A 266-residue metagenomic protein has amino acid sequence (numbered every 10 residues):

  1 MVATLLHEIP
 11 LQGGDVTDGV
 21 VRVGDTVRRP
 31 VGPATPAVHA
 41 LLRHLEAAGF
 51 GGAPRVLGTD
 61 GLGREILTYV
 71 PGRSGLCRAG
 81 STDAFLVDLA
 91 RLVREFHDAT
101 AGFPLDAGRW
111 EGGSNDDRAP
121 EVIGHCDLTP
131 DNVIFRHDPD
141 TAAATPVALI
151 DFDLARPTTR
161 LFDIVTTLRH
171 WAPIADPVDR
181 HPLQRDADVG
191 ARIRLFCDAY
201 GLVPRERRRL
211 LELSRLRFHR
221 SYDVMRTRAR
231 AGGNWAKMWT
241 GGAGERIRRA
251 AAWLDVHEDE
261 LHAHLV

Functional and structural regions predicted by a protein language model:
M1-L11: Juxta-kinase regulatory segment immediately upstream of eukaryotic protein kinase catalytic domains
A3, G14-D18, G24-F103: A conserved alpha-helical element in kinase catalytic cores
T17-R22, V56, G113-D163, P173-A175: Active-site acidic catalytic loop and adjacent metal/ATP-binding pocket of ATP-dependent phosphoryl transfer enzymes
G75-G80, R156-T158, A175-R180: Short, polar/flexible loop-turn hinges at active-site or ligand-entry regions and domain interfaces
L76-W110, D116, E121-C126, P130-D131 (+3 more regions): Conserved kinase catalytic-core helix
F103, V147-A148, T159, I174-D179 (+1 more regions): Short, structured loop/turn "capping" segments at alpha-beta junctions
I164-G201, R217-R228: Active-site activation/catalytic loop segments of kinase-like enzymes and analogous catalytic loops in related
S221-V266: ATP/Mg2+ or Mg2+-diphosphate-binding catalytic cores that bind nucleotide phosphates or diphosphates via glycine-rich
